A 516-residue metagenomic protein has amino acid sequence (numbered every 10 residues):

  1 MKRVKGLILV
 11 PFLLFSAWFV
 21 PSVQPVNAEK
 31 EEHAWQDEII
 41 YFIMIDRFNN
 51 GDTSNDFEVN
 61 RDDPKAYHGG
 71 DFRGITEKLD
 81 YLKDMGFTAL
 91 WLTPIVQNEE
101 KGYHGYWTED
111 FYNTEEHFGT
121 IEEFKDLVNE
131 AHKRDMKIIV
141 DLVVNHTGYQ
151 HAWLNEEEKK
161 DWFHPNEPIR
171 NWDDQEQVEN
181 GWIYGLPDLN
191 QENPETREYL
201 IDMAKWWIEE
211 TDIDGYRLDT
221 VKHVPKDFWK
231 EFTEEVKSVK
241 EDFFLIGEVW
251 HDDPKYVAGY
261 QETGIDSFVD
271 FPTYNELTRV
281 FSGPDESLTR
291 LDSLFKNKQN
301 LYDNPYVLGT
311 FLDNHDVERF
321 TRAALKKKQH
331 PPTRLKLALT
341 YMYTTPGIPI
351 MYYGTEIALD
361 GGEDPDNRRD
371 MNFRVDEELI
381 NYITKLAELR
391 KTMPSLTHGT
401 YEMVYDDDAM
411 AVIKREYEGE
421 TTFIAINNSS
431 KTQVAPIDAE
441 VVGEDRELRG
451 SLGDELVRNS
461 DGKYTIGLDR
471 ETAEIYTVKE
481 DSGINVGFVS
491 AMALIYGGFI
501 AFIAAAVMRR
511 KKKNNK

Functional and structural regions predicted by a protein language model:
W18-K30: Sec-dependent signal peptide cleavage junction
E32-E38, D46-R73, E77-T88, P94-T211 (+2 more regions): Substrate-binding/active-site clefts of carbohydrate-active enzymes
I39-Y41, L90-L92, I138-V140, Y216 (+4 more regions): Hydrophobic faces of well-ordered beta-strands that scaffold small-molecule active sites in alpha/beta enzyme cores
I43, L82, L92, F111 (+12 more regions): Conserved, mostly hydrophobic/aromatic
M203-K205, E209, V221-F311, L325-P332 (+3 more regions): Active-site-proximal helices and loops of the catalytic beta/alpha 8
D407-E440: Carbohydrate-binding surface patches
N459-L494: C-terminal beta-strand-rich structural cap/linker in extracellular carbohydrate-active enzymes
E480-K516: C-terminal single-pass membrane-anchor helix
